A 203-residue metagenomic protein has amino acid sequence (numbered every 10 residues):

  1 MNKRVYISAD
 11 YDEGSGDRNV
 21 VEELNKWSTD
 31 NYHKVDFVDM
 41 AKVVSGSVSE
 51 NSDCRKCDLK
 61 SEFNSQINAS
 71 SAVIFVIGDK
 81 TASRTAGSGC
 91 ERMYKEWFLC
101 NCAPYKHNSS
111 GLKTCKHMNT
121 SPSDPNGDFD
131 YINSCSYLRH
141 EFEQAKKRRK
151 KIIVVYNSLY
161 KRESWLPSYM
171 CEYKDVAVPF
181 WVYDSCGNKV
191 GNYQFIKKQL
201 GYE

Functional and structural regions predicted by a protein language model:
M1-V73, I77, L200-E203: Conserved N-terminal substructure of TIR/SEFIR domains
R4, Y156-E203: C-terminal interaction surface of TIR/SEFIR-family domains
G14-D17, A82-A86, K161-P167: Short catalytic/ligand-binding loop motif for oxyanion handling, primarily in non-cytosolic enzymes, centered on
N31-E62, D79-E91, F98-K116, S123-I132: Conserved BB-loop
Q66, E141-Q144: Hydrophobic/aromatic ligand-binding patch that stacks against planar heteroaromatic rings of cofactors or nucleotides
G78-D79, S158: Flexible loop residues that form catalytic and substrate-binding hotspots at small-molecule/glycan-binding clefts
S136: Winged helix-turn-helix DNA-binding recognition segment
K147-I152: A short helix->loop->beta-strand "cap" motif at the edges of active sites that frequently abuts
